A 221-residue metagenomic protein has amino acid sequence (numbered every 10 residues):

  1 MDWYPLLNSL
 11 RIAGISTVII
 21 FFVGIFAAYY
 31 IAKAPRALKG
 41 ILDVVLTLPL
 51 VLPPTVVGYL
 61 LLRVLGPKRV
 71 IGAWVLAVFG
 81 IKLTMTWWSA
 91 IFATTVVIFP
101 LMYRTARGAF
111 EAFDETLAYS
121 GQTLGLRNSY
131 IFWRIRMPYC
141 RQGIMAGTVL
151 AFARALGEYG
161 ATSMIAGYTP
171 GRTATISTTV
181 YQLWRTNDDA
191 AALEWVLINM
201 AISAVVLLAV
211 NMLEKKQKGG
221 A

Functional and structural regions predicted by a protein language model:
M1-V18, K33-L38, V75-G80, L183-A190: Periplasmic/extracellular loop-to-transmembrane helix junction in inner-membrane transport proteins
M1-Y4, I165-A204: Interhelical loop and adjacent transmembrane-helix boundary motif in polytopic membrane transport permeases
I15-L46, Y59-L61, A109-E111, T116-A118 (+4 more regions): Transmembrane-helix boundary motif in ABC transporter permease subunits
V18, Y103-A106, F110, D114 (+1 more regions): Transmembrane alpha-helices
L38, P100, R107-A118, Q122-L126 (+2 more regions): C-terminal transmembrane helix and the adjacent membrane-cytosol boundary/short C-terminal tail of inner/organellar
L52-G58: Transmembrane alpha-helices and adjacent helix-loop boundaries
G58-T95, A166-T169: Membrane-interfacial helix termini and adjacent extracytoplasmic/periplasmic loops of multi-pass transporters
Y59, P67, G147-Q182: Non-cytoplasmic
